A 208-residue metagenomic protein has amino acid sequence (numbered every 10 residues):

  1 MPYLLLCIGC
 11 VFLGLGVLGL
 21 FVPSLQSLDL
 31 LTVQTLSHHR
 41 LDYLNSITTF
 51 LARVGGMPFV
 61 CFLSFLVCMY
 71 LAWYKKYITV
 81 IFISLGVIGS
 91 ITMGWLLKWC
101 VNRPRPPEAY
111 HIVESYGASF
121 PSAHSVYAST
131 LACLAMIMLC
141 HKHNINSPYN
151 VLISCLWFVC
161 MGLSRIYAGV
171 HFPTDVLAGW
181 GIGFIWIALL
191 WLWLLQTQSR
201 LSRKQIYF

Functional and structural regions predicted by a protein language model:
M1-F59, W99-I112: N-terminal transmembrane-helix/juxtamembrane module of multi-pass inner/ER membrane proteins
L4-L5, H111-F208: Membrane-embedded catalytic cores of phosphoryl/pyrophosphoryl-handling enzymes
C7-V11, I83, V87-I91, W180 (+1 more regions): Alpha-helical transmembrane spans of integral membrane proteins, capturing the lipid-embedded, hydrophobic core of TM
L13-V17, I88-M93, L156-I166: Aromatic-anchored segments of alpha-helical transmembrane domains
F21-S24, Y74-K75, V101-N102, A168-F172: Short helix-capping/hinge motifs at transmembrane helix termini and TM-loop junctions
L31, W73-H141, I145: Membrane-interface loops
Q34, F82-V87, I153, V176-W180: Alpha-helical transmembrane segments of multi-pass membrane proteins, especially transporters and channels
F59-F65, A128-A132: Core segments of transmembrane alpha-helices that mediate helix-helix packing or line hydrophobic substrate/ligand
